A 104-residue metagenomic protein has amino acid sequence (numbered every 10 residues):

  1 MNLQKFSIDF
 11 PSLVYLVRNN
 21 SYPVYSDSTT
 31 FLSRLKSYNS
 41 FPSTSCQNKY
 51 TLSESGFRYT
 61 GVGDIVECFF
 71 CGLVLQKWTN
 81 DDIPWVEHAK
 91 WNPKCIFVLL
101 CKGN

Functional and structural regions predicted by a protein language model:
M1-N104: Intrinsically disordered, low-complexity linker/tail regions enriched in polar/charged residues
